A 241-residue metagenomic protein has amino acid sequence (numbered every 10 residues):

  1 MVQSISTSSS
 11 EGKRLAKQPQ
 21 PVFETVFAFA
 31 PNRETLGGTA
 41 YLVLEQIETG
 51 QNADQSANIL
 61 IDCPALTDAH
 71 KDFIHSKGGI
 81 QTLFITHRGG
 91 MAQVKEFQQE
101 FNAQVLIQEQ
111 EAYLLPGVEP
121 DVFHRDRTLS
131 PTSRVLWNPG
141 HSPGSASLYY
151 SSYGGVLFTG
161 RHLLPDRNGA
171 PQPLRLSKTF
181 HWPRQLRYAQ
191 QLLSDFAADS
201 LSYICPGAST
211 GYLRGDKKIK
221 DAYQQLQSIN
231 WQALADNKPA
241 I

Functional and structural regions predicted by a protein language model:
V2-K13, Q18, E24-F27, T35 (+3 more regions): Metallo-beta-lactamase
K17-Q18, T39-Y41, R125-R127, A146: Residue-level detector of beta-strand structural context in well-folded domains
Q20-F23, V43-E48, N52-Q55, H75-G79 (+3 more regions): Flexible, charged surface loops at secondary-structure boundaries
P21-F29, T128-T132: Short Pro/Gly-enriched beta-strand edge/turn motifs at strand-loop
A28-T82, L115-E119: Pre-active-site segment of Zn-dependent metallo-hydrolases
A30, E109, H124, P139 (+1 more regions): Residues at the C-termini of beta-strands that transition into short coil/loop
A65-T132, D221-Q232, N237: Active-site HxH/HxHxD metal-binding segment of metal-dependent hydrolases
T86-M91, H141, G207-A208: Histidine-centered divalent metal-coordination motifs
